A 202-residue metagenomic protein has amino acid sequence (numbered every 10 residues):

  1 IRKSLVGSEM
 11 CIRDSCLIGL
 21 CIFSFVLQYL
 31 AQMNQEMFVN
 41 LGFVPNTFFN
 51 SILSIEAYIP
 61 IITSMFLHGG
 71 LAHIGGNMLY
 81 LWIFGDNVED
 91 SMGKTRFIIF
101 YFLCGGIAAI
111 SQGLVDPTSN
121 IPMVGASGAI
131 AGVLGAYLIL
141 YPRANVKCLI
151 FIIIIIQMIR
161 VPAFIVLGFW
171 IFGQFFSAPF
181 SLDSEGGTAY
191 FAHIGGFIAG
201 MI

Functional and structural regions predicted by a protein language model:
R2, S8-E9, R13-I202: A detector for small-residue-rich transmembrane helices and their helix-helix packing motifs
